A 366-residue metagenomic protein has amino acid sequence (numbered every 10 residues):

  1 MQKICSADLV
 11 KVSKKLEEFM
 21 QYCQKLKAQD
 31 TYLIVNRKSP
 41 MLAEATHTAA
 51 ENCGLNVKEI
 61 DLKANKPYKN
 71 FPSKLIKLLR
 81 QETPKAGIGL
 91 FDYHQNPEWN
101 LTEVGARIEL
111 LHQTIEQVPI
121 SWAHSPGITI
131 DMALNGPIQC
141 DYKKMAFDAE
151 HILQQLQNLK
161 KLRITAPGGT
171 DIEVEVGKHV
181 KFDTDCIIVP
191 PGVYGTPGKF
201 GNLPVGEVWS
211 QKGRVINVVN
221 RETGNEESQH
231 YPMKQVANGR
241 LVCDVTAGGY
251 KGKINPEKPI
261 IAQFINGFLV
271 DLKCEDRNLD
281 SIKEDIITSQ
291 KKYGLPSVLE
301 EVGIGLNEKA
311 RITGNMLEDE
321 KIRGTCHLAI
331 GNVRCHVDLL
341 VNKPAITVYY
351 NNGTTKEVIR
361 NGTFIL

Functional and structural regions predicted by a protein language model:
M1-R240, G248, Y350, T355-L366: Active-site bordering "gate/hinge" segments that shape substrate access to catalytic or cofactor-binding pockets
S39, H94-N96, G169, H179 (+5 more regions): Short, glycine-/Ser/Thr-/acidic-enriched flexible segments
A149, N158-K160, G224-S228, D244-K251 (+3 more regions): Glycine-rich, charged/polar anion/phosphate-binding loops that engage phosphate groups from diverse ligands
L156-Q157, K234, K253-E257, K321 (+1 more regions): Short solvent-exposed loop/turn micro-motifs enriched in small/polar/acidic residues
E227-S281: Oxyanion-binding "anion nests"
N238, E257-P259, N266, S297-E301 (+2 more regions): Active-site lining segments that contact anionic ligands and/or coordinate catalytic metals
N255, D271-I330: Dual-mode signal for accessory low-complexity, basic/Gly-rich regions
T325-L366: Intrinsically disordered terminal and processing segments
